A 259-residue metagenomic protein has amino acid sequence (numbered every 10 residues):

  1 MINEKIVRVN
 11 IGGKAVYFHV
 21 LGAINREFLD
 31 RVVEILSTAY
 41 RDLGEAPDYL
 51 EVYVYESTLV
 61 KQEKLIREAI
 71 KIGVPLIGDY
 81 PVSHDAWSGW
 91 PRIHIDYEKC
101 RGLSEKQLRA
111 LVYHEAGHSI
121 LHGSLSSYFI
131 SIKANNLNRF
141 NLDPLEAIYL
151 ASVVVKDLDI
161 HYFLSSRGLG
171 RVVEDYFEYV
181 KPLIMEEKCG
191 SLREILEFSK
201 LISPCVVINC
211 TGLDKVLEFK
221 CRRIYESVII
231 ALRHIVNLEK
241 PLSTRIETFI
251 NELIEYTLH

Functional and structural regions predicted by a protein language model:
M1-D30, D85: Non-catalytic architectural context of zinc metalloproteases
I24-I93: Auxiliary, metal-adjacent structural segments of Zn-dependent hydrolase domains
E51, L121-H122, V172-Y176: A structural signal for short, well-ordered beta-strand segments and their strand-loop junctions that often border
I95-V112: Short pre-active-site segment immediately N-terminal to the catalytic Zn-binding motif
K106, L121-V154: Post-HEXXH active-site segment of zinc metalloproteases
L111, E115-G123: Catalytic glutamate of the conserved HExxH
E146, V154-M185: Short helix/loop segments within enzyme catalytic domains that coordinate or immediately flank catalytic cofactors
R171-H259: Pan-zinc metallopeptidase signature
